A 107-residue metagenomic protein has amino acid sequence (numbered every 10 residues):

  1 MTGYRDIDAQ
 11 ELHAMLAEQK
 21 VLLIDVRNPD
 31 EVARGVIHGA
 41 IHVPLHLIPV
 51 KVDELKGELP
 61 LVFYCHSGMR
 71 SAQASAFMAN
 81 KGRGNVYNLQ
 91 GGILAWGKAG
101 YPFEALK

Functional and structural regions predicted by a protein language model:
M1-L22, P29-P60, M69-K107: Rhodanese-like catalytic fold shared by cysteine-dependent sulfurtransferases and DSP/PTP-type phosphatases
Y64: Short, surface-exposed ligand- or partner-binding patches at beta-edge/loop junctions that are enriched in aromatics
